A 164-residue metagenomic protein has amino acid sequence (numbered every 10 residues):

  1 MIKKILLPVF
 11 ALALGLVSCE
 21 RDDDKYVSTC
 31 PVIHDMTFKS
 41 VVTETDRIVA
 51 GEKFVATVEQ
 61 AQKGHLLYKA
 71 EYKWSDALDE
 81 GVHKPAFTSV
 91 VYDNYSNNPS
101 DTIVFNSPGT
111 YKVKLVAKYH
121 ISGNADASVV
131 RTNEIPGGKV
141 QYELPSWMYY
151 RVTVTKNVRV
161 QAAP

Functional and structural regions predicted by a protein language model:
I2, A13-S40: Bacterial Sec-dependent N-terminal signal peptides
V42-I48: Short beta-strand segments of immunoglobulin-like
E52-A56: Structural beta-strand segments of beta-rich domains
V58-K63: Acidic, Ser/Thr
E71-S96: Low-complexity "stalk/linker" and mucin-like segments enriched in Ser/Thr/Pro/Ala/Gly
Y95, I103-S107: Residue-level recognition of secondary-structure-to-loop junctions
Y119-D126: Short acidic/polar inter-strand loop motif in beta-rich domains
